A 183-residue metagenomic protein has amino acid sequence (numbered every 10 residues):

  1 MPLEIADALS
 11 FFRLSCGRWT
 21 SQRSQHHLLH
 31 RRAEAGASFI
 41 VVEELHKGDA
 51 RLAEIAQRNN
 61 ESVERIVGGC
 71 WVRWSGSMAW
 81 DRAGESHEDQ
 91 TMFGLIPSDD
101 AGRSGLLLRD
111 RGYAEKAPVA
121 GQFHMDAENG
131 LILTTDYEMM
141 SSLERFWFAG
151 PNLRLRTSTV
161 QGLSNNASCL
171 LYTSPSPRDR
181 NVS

Functional and structural regions predicted by a protein language model:
M1-G102, A114: Amphipathic/hydrophobic helical signal segments and adjacent flexible N-terminal regions that mediate secretion
G17-R18, G69-W71, R103-L106, D126-L133 (+1 more regions): Short, hydrophobic/aromatic-rich segments at coil-to-beta transitions
R23-Q25, T135-Y137, S158-Q161: Beta-turn initiation residues at beta-strand->coil junctions
A35, E88-T91, K116-V119, M140-L143 (+1 more regions): Short, surface-exposed coil-to-beta transition loops
G94-D99, G121-D126, F146-W147: Short, exposed beta-strand/loop patches in secreted or surface proteins that constitute
L108-S142: Acidic, glycine-rich flexible loop segments
M139-N152, T159-L163: Mixed-charge, glycine-accented linear interaction segment located at domain edges/termini
Y172-P177: Conserved small/polar residues in nucleotide/adenosyl-binding loops
